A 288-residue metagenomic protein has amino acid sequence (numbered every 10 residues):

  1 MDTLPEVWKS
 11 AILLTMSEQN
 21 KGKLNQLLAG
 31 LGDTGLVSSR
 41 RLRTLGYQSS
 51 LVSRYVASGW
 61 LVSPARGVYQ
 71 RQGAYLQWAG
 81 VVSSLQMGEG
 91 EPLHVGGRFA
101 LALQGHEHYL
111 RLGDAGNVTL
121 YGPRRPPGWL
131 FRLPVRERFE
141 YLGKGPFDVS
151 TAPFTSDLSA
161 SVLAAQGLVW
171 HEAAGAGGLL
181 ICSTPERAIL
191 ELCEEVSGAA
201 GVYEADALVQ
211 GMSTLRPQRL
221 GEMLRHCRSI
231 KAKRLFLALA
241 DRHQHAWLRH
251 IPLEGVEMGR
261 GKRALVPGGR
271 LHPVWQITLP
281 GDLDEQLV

Functional and structural regions predicted by a protein language model:
D2-R98, G113, V118, P123-R125 (+3 more regions): Short beta-edge/loop segments at beta->alpha junctions of small alpha/beta modules that act as binding/recognition
G96-E107: Electropositive, surface-exposed helix/loop patches at the edges of structured domains that serve as adaptable
H106-V288: Phosphate-handling catalytic interfaces
